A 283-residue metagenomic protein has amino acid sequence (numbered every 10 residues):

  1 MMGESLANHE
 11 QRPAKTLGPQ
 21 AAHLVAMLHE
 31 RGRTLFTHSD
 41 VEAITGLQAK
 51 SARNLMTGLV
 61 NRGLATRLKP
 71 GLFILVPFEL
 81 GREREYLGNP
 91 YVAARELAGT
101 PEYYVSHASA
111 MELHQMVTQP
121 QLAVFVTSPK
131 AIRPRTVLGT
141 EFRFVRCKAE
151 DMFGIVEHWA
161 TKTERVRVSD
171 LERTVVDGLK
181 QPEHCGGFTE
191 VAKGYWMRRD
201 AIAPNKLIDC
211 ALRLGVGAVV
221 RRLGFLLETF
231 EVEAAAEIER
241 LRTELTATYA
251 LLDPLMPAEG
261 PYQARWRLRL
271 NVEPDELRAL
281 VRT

Functional and structural regions predicted by a protein language model:
G3, N8-E102, D200-G224, E228 (+1 more regions): Short beta-edge/loop segments at beta->alpha junctions of small alpha/beta modules that act as binding/recognition
G3-S5, V156-T283: Hydrophobic alpha-helical interaction segments
L35-S39, N54-L55, L113-P120, L252-P261: Short N-terminal helix-initiation segments at or just after the protein's N-terminus
H38, N61-D151, A264, L268: Short gly/ser-rich loop at a beta-strand->alpha-helix junction or flexible surface loop bordering the NTP-binding
V41, A110, V175: A residue-level signal for conserved active-site and pocket-lining positions in enzyme catalytic cores
G46, V60, Q115, K180-E183 (+1 more regions): Hydrophobic/aromatic-lined pockets within catalytic cores
A49-S51, T118-P120, E183-E190: Short amphipathic alpha-helical segments with coiled-coil-like heptad repeat character
